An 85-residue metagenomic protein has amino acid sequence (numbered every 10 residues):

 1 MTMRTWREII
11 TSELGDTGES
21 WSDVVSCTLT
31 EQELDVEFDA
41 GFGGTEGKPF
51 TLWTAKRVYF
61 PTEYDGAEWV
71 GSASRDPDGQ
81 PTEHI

Functional and structural regions predicted by a protein language model:
M1-D39: N-terminal domain-onset segments
R4-R7, R57, R75: Arginine residue identity/basic-tract feature
S26, F42, G79-P81: Low-complexity, compositionally biased segments
L29-G66: Amphipathic, interaction-prone secondary-structure segments
D65-A73: Amphipathic alpha-helical scaffolding segments
S72-I85: Compact, glycine/acidic-enriched structural inserts
